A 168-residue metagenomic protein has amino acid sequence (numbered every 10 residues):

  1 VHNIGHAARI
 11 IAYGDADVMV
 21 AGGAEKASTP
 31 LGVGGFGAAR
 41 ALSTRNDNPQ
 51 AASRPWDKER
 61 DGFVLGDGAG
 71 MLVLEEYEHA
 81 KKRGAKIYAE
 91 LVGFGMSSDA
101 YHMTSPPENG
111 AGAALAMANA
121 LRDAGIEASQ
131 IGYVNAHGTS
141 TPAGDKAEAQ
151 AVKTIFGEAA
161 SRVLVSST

Functional and structural regions predicted by a protein language model:
V1-E25, V64-A85: Active-site-proximal alpha-helical scaffold in enzymes
V1-H6, D15, A38-V64, Q150-T168: Conserved catalytic cysteine-centered active-site region of acyl-thioester-dependent Claisen-condensing enzymes
H2-N3, A27-L31, A100: Short, well-ordered, mixed-charge alpha-helical segments that flank or form enzyme active sites
I10, A24-G35, A128-K146: Conserved beta-ketoacyl condensing-enzyme motif
A16-A24, K86-F94, S129-A136, V163-T168: Beta-strand segments within the central parallel beta-sheet cores of soluble alpha/beta enzyme folds
L42, M96-S97, S140: Active-site/binding-pocket entry motifs
D47-I126, Q130-Y133: Condensing-enzyme catalytic core mediating Claisen C-C bond formation in acyl metabolism
Y101-G110, T139-F156: Short glycine/threonine-rich loop-to-helix capping motif typified by GTGT followed within a few residues by an Asp-Pro
